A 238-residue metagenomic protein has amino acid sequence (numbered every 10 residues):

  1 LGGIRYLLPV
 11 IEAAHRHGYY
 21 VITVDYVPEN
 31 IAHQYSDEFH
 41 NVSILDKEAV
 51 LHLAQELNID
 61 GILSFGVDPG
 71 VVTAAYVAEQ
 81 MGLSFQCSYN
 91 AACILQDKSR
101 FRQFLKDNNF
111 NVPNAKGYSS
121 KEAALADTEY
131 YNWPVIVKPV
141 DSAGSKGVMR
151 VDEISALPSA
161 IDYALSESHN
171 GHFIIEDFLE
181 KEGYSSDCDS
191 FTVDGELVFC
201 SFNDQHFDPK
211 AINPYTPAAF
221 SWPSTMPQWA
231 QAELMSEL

Functional and structural regions predicted by a protein language model:
L1-A91, E122: ATP-binding N-terminal substructure of ATP-dependent carboxylate-amine bond-forming enzymes
G3-I4, V24-V27, F65-V67, P139-V140 (+3 more regions): Fold-independent oxyanion-binding glycine-rich loops and adjacent beta-strand/coil segments at enzyme active sites
A32-Y35, V50-H52, I94-S99, G147 (+1 more regions): Short, charged, surface-exposed secondary-structure boundary motifs
I44, G117, S201-D204: Short clusters of small/polar residues that mark proteolytic maturation junctions
I94-I174, D194-E196, S221-S236: Active-site nucleotide/adenylate-binding loops and adjacent lid/helix of ATP-dependent enzymes
S155, D177-S185, D189-L238: ATP-dependent carboxylate/phosphate-activation module, predominantly the ATP-grasp catalytic core and closely related
